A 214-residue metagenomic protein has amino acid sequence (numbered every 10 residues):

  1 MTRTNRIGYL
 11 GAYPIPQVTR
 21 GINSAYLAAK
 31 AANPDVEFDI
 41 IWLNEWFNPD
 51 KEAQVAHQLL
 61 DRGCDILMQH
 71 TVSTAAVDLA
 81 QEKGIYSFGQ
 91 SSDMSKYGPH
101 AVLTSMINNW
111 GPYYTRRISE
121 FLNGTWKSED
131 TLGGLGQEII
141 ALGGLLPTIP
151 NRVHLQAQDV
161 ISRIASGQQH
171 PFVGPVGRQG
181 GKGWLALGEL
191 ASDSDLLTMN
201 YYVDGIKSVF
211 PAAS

Functional and structural regions predicted by a protein language model:
M1-S214: A residue-level marker of the well-folded mature domains of exported/periplasmic proteins
